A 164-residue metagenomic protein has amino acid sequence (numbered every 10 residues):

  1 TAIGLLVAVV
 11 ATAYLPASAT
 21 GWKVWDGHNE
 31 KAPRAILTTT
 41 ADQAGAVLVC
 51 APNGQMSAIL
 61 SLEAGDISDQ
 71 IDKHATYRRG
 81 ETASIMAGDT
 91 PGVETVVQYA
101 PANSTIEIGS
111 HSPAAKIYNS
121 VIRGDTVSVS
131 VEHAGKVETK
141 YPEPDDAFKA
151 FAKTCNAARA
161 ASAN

Functional and structural regions predicted by a protein language model:
I3-A13: Bacterial N-terminal signal peptides
S18-T76: An ectodomain-focused feature that recognizes extracytoplasmic/extracellular
G45, R78-T82, T126: Exposed beta-strand and adjacent loop surfaces of beta-rich binding modules that mediate intermolecular recognition
I59-S61, S84, S130: Residue-level recognition of well-ordered beta-strand positions that form the cores of beta-sheet-rich folds across
H74-P91: Extended low-complexity, serine/threonine- and proline-enriched intrinsically disordered segments
M86-N164: Internal interaction segment
